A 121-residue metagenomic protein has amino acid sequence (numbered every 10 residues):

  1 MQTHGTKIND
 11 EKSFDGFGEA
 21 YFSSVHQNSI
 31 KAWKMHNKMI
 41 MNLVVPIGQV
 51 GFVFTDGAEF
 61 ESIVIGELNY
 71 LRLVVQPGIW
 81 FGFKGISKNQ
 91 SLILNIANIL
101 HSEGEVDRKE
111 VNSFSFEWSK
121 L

Functional and structural regions predicted by a protein language model:
M1-R72, G85-L121: Non-catalytic, conserved peripheral segments adjacent to functional cores
F81: Glycine-centered loop/turn positions within well-structured domains that cap or flank conserved ligand/cofactor-binding
